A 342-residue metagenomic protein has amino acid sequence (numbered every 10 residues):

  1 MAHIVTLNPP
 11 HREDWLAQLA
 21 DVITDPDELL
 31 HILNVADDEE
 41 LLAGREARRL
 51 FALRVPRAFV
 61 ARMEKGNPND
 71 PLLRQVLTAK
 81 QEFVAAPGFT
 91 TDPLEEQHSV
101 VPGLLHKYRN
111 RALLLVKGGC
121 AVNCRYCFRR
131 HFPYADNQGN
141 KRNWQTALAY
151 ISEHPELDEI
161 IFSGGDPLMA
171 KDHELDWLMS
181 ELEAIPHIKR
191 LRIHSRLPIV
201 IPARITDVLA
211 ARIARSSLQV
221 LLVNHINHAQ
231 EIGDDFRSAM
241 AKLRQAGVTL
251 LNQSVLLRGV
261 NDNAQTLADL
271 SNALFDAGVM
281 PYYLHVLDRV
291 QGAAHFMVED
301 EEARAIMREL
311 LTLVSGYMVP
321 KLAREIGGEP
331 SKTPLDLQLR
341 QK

Functional and structural regions predicted by a protein language model:
M1-H106: Flexible, acidic/Gly-rich N-terminal and inter-domain linker regions that tether and position cofactor-handling modules
A52-V55, H98-R129: N-terminal pre-triad scaffold of radical SAM enzymes
F59, C124, Y282: Conserved, mostly hydrophobic/aromatic
C127-G139: Iron-sulfur (Fe-S) cluster-binding segments and ferredoxin-like electron-carrier domains, especially [2Fe-2S]
Q145, A149-E159, L168-V314: Conserved AdoMet/S-adenosylmethionine-binding subsite of the radical SAM
P167-L168, P198, G327-K332: Short, internal active-site loops enriched in acidic
R304-K342: C-terminal accessory regions of radical SAM enzymes
